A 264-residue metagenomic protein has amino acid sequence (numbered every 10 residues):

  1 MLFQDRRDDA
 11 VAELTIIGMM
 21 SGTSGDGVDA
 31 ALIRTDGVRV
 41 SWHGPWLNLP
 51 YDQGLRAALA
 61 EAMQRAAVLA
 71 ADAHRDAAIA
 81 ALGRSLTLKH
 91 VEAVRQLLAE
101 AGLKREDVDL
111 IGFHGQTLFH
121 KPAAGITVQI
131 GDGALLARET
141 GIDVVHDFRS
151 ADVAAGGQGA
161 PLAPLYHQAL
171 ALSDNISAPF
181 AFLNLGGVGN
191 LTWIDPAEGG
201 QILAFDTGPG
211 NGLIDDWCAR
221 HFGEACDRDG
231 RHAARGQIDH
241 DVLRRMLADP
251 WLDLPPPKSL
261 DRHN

Functional and structural regions predicted by a protein language model:
L2-D5, L14, R105, V242: Non-transmembrane, aqueous-exposed alpha-helical and coiled segments at domain scale
D9-T15, P122-T127, R138, I142-A225: Phosphate-binding/catalytic loop of phosphoryl-transfer enzymes
E13, G27-R56, G200-N264: Conserved ATP-utilizing enzyme core subdomain
I16-M20, L32, D107-G112, F180-N184 (+1 more regions): Short glycine-aspartate micro-motif
M20-D26: Short polar catalytic/cofactor-binding loops
G44-G83: Conserved non-catalytic scaffold segment of RNase H-like nuclease domains
A70-G131: Short beta-strand-loop/turn "lid" adjacent to the catalytic site in phosphate-handling enzymes
K89-E92, Q96, L135, L165-L170 (+3 more regions): Alpha-helical scaffold segments in soluble metabolic enzymes
